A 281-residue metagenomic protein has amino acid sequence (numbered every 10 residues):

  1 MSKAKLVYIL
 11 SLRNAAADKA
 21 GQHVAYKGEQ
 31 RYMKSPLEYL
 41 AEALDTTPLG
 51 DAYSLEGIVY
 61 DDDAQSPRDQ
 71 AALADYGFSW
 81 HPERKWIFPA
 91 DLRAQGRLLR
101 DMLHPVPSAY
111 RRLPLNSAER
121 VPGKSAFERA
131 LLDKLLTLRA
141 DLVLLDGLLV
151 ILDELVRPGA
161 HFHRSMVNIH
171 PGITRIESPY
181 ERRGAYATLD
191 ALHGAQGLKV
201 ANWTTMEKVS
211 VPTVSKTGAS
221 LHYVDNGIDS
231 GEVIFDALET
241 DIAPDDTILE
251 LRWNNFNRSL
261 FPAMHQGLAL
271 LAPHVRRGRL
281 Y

Functional and structural regions predicted by a protein language model:
M1-Y281: One-carbon transfer enzymes
